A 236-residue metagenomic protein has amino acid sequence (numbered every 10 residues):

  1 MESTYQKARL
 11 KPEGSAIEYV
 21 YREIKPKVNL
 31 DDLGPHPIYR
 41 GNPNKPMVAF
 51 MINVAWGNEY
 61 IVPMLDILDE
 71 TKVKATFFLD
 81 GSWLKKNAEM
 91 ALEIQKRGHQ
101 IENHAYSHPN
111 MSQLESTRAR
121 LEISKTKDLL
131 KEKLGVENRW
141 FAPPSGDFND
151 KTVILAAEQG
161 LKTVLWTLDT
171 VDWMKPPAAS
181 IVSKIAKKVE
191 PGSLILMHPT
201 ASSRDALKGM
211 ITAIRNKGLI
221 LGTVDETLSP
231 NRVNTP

Functional and structural regions predicted by a protein language model:
M1-F50, G57-P63, L219-P236: N-terminal pre-catalytic segment of deacetylase/amide-hydrolase enzymes
R9-K11, Y21-E23, R97, F148-N149 (+2 more regions): A general structural signal for short secondary-structure boundary/capping elements
Y19-Y21, D31-L33, S124, A178 (+1 more regions): Short amphipathic alpha-helical surface micro-motifs
K45-V48, N58-S193, P199: Metal-dependent polysaccharide deacetylase catalytic core of the NodB/CE4 family, i.e., the active-site-bearing domain
E190-S202, A206-T227: Catalytic grooves of carbohydrate-active enzymes
